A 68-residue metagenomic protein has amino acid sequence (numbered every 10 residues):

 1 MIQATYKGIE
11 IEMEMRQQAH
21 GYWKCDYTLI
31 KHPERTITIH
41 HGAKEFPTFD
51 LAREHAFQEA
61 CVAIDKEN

Functional and structural regions predicted by a protein language model:
M1-E10, E34-T38, E59-N68: Intrinsically disordered, low-complexity regions
M1-P33: N-terminal segment of the canonical double-stranded RNA-binding domain
I11, M15-Q18, E54, I64-E67: Generic ordered-secondary-structure signal
L29-K31, G42-A43, H55-Q58: Short, charged/polar low-complexity linear motifs in solvent-exposed/disordered segments
I37-L51: A short, exposed loop/beta-hairpin motif centered on an aromatic-Gly-Thr core
P47-D65: A short, charged, amphipathic alpha-helix used as a generic interaction element across diverse proteins
